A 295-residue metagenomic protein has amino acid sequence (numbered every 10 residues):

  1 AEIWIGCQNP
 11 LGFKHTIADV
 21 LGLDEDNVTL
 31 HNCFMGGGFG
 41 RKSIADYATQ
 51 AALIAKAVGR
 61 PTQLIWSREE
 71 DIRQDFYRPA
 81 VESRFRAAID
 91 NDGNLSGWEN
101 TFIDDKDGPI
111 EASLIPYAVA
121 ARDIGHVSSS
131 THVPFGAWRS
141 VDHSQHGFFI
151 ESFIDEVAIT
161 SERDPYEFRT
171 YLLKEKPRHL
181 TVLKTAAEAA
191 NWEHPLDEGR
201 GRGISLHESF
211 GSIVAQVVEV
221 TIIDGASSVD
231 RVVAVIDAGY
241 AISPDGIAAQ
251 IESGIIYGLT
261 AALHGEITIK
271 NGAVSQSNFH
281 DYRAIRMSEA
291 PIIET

Functional and structural regions predicted by a protein language model:
A1-I242, L263-N271, Q276-N278, M287-T295: Structural alpha/beta core scaffold segments of enzyme domains
A241-I256: Conserved phosphate-binding loops in nucleotide/dinucleotide-binding enzymes
